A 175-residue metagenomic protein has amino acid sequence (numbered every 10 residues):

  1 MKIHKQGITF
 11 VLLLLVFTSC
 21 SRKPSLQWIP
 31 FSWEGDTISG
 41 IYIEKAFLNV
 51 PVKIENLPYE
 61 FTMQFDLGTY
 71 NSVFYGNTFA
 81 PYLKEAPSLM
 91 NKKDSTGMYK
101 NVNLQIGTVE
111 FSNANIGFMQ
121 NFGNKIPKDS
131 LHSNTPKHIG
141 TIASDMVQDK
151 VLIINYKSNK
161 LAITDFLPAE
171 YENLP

Functional and structural regions predicted by a protein language model:
M1-I29: Bacterial Sec-dependent N-terminal signal peptides
C20-P175: Pepsin/retropepsin-fold aspartyl endopeptidases
